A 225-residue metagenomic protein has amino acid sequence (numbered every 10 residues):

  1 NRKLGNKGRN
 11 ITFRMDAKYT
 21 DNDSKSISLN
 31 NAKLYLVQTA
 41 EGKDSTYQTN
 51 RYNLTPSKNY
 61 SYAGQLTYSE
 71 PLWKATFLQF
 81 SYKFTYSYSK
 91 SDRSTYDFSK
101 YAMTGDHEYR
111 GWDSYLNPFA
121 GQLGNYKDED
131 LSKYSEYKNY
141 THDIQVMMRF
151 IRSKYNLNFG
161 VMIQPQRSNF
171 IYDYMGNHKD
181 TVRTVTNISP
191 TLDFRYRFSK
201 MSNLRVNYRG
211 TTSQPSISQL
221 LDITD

Functional and structural regions predicted by a protein language model:
N1-D225: Primarily recognizes Gram-negative and organellar outer-membrane beta-barrels
